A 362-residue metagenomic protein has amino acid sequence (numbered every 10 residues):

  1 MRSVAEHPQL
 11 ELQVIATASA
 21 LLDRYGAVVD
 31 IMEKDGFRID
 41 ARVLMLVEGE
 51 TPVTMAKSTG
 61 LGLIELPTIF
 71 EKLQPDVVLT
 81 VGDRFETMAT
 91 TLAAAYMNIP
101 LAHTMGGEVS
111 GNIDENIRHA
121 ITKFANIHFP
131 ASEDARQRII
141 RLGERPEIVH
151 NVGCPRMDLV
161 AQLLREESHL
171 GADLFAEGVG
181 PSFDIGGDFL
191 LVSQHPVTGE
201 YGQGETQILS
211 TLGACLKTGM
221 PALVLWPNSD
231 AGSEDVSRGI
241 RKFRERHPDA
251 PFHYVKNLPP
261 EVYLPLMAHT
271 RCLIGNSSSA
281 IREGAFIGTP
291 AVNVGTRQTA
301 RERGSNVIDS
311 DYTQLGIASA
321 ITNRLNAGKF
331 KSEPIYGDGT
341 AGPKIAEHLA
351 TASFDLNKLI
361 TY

Functional and structural regions predicted by a protein language model:
M1-Y362: Nucleotide-activated sugar donor-binding and catalytic core shared by glycosyltransferases and related lipid-linked
